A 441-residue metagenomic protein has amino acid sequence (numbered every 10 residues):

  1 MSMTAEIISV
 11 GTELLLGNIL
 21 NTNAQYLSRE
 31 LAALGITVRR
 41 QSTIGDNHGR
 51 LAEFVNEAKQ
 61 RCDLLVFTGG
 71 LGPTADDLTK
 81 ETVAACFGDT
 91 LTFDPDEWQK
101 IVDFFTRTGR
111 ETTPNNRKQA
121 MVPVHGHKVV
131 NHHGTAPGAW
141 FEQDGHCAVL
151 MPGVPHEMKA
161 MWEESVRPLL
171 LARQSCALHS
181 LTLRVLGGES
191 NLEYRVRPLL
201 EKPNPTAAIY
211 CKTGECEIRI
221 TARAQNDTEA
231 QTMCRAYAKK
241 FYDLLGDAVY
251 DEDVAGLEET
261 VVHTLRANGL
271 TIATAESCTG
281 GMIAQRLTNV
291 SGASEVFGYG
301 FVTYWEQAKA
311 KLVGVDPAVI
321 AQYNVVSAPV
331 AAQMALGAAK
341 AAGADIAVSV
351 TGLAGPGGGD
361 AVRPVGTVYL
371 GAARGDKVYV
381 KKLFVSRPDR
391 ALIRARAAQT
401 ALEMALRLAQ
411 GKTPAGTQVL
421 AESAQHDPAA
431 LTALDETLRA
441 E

Functional and structural regions predicted by a protein language model:
S2-Q41, T228-T232: Glycine-rich phosphate/diphosphate-binding loop of Rossmann-like nucleotide-binding domains
A5-I7, A148, I272: Conserved hydrophobic helix-helix packing surfaces used for dimerization/oligomerization
V10-T12, F67-A75, P152, R223 (+1 more regions): Glycine-rich beta-strand-to-loop/alpha-helix junction loops that act as flexible
S28, A32-E57, F93-G134, A308-D345: Glycine-rich oxoanion-binding loops at beta->alpha junctions
R50-E53, D77-R173: Proline/glycine-rich low-complexity loops and linkers
E142-G214, R219-T221, E229-C234: Accessory alpha-helical/coil subdomains and C-terminal extensions that flank or cap enzyme catalytic cores
E229-E441: Short alpha-helical segments enriched in small residues
